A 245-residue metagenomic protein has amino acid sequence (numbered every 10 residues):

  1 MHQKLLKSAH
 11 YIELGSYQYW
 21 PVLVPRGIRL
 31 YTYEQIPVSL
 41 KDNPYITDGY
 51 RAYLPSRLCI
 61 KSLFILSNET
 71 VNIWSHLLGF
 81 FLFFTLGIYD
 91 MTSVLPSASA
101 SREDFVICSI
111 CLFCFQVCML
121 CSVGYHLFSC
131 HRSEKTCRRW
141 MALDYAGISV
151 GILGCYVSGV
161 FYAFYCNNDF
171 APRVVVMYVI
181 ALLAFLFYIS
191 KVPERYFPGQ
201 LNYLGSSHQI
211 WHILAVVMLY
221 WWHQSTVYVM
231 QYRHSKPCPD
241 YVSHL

Functional and structural regions predicted by a protein language model:
M1-L245: Multi-pass alpha-helical transmembrane bundles in non-GPCR membrane proteins that perform intramembrane catalysis
